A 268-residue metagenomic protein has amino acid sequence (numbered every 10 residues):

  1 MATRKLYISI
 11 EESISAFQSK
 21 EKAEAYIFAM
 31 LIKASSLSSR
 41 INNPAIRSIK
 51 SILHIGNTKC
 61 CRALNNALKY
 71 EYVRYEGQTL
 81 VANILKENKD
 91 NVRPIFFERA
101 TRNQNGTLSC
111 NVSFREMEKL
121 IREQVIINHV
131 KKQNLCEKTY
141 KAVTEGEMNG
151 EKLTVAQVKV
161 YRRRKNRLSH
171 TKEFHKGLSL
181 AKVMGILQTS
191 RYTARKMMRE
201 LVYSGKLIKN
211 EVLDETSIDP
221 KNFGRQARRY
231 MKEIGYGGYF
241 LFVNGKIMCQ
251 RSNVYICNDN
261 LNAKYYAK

Functional and structural regions predicted by a protein language model:
M1-K268: Electropositive, intrinsically flexible nucleic-acid-contacting patches
